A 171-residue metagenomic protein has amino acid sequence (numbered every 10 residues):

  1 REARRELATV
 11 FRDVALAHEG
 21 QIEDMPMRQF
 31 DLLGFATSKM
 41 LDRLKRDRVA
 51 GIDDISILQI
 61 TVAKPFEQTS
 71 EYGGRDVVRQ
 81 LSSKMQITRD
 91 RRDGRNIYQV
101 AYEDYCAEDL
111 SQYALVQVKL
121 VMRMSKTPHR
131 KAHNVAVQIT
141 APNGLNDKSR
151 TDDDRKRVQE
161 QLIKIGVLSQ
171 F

Functional and structural regions predicted by a protein language model:
R1-F171: Intrinsically disordered, low-complexity, charge-rich terminal extensions of nucleic-acid-associated complexes
